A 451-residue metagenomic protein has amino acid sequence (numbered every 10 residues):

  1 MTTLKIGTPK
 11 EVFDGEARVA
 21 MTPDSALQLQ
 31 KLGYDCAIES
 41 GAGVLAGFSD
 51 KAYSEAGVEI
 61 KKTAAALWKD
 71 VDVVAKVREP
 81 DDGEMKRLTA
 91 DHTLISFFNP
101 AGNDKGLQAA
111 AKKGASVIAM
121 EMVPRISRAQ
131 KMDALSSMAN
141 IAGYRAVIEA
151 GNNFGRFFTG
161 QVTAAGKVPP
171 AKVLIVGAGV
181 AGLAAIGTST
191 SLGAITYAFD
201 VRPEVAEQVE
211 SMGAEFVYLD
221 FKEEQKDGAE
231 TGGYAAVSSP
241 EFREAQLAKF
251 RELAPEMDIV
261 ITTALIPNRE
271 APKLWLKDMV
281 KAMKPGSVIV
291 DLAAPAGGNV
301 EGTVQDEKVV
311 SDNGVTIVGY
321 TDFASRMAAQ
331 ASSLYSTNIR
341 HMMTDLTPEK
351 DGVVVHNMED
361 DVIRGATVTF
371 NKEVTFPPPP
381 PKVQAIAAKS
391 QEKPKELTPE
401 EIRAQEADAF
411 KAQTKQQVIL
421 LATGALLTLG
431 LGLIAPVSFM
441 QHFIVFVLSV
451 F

Functional and structural regions predicted by a protein language model:
T2-A109, K113: An N-terminal-biased, well-structured beta-alpha scaffold segment characteristic of Rossmann-like dinucleotide-binding
T2-K5, E11, D82-K172: Glycine/serine-rich phosphate-binding loop and adjoining beta1-alpha1 elements at the start of nucleotide-handling
P9-G47, T159-L253, E406-Q413, A435: Glycine-rich phosphate/diphosphate-binding loop of Rossmann-like nucleotide-binding domains
G57-K69, E79-P80, D227-V260, A264-K277 (+1 more regions): A structured beta-alpha segment of the ubiquitous adenosine-cofactor-binding alpha/beta core
A101-S127, R269-D322: Rossmann-fold NAD(P)-binding glycine/threonine-rich loop
E121-T163, P170, A294, V300-A387 (+1 more regions): Adenosine-phosphate binding glycine-rich loop
E392-A422: Cytosolic-side membrane-insertion boundary helix
V437-L448: Structural signature of hydrophobic alpha-helical transmembrane segments
